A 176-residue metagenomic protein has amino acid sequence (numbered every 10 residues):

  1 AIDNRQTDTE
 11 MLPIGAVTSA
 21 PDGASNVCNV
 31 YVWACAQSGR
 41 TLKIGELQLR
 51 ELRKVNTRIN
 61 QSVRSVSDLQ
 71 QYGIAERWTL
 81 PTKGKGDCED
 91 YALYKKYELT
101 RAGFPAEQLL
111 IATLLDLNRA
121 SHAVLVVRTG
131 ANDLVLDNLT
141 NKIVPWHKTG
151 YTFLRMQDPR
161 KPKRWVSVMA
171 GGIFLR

Functional and structural regions predicted by a protein language model:
A1-R176: A structural boundary/capping signal
